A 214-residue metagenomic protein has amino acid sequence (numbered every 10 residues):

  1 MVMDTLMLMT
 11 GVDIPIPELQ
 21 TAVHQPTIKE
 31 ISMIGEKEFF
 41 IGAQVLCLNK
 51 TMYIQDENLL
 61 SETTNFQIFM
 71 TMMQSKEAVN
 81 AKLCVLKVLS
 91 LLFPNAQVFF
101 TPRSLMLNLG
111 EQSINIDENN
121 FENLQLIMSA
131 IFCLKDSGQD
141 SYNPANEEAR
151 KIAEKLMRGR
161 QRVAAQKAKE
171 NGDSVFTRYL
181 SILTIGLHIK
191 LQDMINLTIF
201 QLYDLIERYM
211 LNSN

Functional and structural regions predicted by a protein language model:
M1-T63, Q125-N214: An amphipathic, hydrophobic-aromatic interaction surface with interspersed Lys/Arg that forms lipid/phosphate-bearing
I28, I41, V45-L46, M52-I54 (+4 more regions): Hydrophobic transmembrane signal anchors and adjacent membrane-proximal interface regions, especially in viral
N49-K87: A broadly used, surface-exposed interaction patch
L59-E62, Q74-K82, S113-L124, G172 (+1 more regions): Intrinsic-disorder-associated interaction segments
F66-Q74, S104-I116, A164-A168, K190-L191: Charged, low-complexity surface segments at secondary-structure and domain boundaries
K82-R162: Long amphipathic alpha-helical segments with strong coiled-coil/leucine-zipper propensity
